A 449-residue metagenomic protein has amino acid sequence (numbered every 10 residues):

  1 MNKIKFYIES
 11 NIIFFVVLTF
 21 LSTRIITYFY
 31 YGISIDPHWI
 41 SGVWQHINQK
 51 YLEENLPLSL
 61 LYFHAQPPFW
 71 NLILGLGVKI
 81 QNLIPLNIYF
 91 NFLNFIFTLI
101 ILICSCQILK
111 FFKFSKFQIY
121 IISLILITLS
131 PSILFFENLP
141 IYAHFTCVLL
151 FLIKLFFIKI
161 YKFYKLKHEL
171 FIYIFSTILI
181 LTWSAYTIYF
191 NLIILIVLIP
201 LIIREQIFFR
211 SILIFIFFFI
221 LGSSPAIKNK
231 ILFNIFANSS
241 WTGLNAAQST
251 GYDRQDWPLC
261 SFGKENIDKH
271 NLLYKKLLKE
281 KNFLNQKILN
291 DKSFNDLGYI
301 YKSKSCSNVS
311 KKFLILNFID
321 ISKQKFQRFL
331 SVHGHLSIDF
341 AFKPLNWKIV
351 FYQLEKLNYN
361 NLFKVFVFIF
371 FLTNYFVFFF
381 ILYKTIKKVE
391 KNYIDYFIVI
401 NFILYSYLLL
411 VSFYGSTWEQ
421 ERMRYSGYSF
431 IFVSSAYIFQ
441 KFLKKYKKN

Functional and structural regions predicted by a protein language model:
E9-W39, F217-K230, S406: Transmembrane signal-anchor helices characteristic of membrane glycosylation enzymes that use polyprenol
Y28-I47, L52-E53, L61-G77, I84-P85 (+2 more regions): Extracytoplasmic catalytic/substrate-binding loops of multi-pass membrane glycan-assembly enzymes
P68, L72, I80-I100, S123 (+2 more regions): Loop-to-helix entry region of an early transmembrane alpha helix in multi-pass inner-membrane enzymes
P85-N94, K312-F313, D320-Y405: Membrane-interface anchor segments at the N-terminal boundary of transmembrane helices in multi-pass membrane enzymes
I88, L102-L129, C147-V148: Transmembrane-helix signature of polytopic, membrane-embedded enzymes that assemble or transfer cell-envelope glycans
F90-F97, I125-L152, F157, T182-I194 (+1 more regions): Multi-pass, polyprenyl lipid-linked donor-dependent membrane glycosyltransferases
L124, E169-Y186, F217-A226: Membrane-interface alpha helices of multi-pass inner-membrane proteins
I235-L345: Membrane-proximal stem/loop segments at transmembrane-domain junctions that anchor or position
